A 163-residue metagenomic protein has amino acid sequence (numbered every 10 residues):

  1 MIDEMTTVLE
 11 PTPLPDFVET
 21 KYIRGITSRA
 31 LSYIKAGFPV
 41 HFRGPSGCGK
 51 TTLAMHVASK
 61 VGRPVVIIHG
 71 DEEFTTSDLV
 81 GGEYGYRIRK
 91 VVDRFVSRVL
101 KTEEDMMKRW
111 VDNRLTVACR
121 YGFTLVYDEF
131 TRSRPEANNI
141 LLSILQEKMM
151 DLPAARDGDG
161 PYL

Functional and structural regions predicted by a protein language model:
M1-L163: AAA+ P-loop NTPase catalytic core and its hallmark functional loops
